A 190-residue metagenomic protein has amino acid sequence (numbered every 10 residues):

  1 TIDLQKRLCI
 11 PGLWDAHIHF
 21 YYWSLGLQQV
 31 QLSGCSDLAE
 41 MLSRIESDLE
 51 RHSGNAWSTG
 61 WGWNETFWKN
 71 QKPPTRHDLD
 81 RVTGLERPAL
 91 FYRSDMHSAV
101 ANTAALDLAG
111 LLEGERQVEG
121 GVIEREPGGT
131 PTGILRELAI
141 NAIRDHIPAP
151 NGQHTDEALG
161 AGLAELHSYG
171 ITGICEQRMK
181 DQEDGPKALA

Functional and structural regions predicted by a protein language model:
T1-A190: Divalent metal-binding segments
